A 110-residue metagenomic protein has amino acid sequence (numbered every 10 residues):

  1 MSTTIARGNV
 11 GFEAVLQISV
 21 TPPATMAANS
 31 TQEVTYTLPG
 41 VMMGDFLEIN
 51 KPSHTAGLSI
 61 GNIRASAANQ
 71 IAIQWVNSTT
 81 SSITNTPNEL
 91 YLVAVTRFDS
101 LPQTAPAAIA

Functional and structural regions predicted by a protein language model:
M1-V41, I71, V76, S82-A110: Extracellular receptor-binding modules and their adjoining Ser/Thr/Gly/Asp/Asn-rich linkers
D45-S53: Change to "...patches in solvent-exposed regions of secreted, membrane-anchored, or virion-exposed structural
L47, I60, L90-V93: Generic preference for hydrophobic/aromatic residues in regular secondary structure cores
P52-A56, F98-S100: Change "in extracellular beta-sheet-rich domains … of secreted and cell-surface proteins" to "in beta-sheet-rich domains
T55-S66: Low-complexity "stalk/linker" and mucin-like segments enriched in Ser/Thr/Pro/Ala/Gly
